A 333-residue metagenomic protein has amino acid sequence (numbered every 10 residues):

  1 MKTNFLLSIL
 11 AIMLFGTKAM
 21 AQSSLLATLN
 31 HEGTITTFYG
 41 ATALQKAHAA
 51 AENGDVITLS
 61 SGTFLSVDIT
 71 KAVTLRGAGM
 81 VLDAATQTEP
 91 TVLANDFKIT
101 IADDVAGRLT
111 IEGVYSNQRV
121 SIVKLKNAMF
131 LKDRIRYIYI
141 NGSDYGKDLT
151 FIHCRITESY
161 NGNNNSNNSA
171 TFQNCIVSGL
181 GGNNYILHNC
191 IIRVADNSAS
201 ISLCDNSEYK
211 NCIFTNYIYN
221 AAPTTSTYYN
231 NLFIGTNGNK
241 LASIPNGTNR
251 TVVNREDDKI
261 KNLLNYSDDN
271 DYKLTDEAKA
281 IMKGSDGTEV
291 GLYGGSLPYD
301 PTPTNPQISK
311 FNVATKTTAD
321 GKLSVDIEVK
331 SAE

Functional and structural regions predicted by a protein language model:
M1-L25: Bacterial Sec-dependent N-terminal signal peptides
T28-T63: Acidic Gly/Asp/Thr-rich repetitive segments characteristic of extracellular carbohydrate-active and adhesion proteins
T58, D68, T74-R76, T110-Y115 (+7 more regions): Extracellular beta-strand solenoid repeats
G62-T63, G79-L82, F233-N239, K279-T288: Acidic glycine-/aspartate-rich tracts in secreted/extracellular proteins
V73-V123, I138: Right-handed parallel beta-helix/beta-spiral solenoid domain characteristic of secreted/periplasmic
V120-I122, I138-S143, D148-D271: Predominantly extracellular beta-rich ligand-binding scaffolds that present long acidic/polar faces for carbohydrate
G247-T304: C-terminal accessory segments
T288-L323, K330: Short, compositionally biased P/S/T/A/G/V-rich stretches that sit at domain boundaries
